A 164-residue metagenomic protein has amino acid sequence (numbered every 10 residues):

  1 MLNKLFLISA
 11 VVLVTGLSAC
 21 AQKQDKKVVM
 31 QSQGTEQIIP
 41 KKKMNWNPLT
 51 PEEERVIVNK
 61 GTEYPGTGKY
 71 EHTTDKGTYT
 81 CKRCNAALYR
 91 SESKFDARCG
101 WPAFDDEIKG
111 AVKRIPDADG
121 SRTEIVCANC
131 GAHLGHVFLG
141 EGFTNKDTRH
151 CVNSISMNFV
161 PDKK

Functional and structural regions predicted by a protein language model:
M1-L7: Bacterial N-terminal signal peptides that target proteins for export
V12-L13: Repetitive helical segments and hydrophobic/amphipathic motifs
G16-A19: C-terminal motif of bacterial Sec signal peptides marking the signal peptidase cleavage site
A21-K41: Sec-dependent signal peptide cleavage junction
Q37-T80, A86-K164: A short Gly-Trp-Pro
